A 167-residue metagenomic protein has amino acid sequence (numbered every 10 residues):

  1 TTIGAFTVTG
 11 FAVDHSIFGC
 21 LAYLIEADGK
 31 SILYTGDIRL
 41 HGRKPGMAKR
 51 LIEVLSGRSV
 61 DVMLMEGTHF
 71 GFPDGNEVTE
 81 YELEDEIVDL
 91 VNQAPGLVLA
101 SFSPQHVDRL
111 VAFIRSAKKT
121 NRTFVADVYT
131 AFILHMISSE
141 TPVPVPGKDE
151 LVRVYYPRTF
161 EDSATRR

Functional and structural regions predicted by a protein language model:
T1-K119, T123-Y129, L134, E140-G147: His/Asp/Glu-rich metal-coordinating catalytic cores of metallo-dependent phosphodiesterases/hydrolases acting on
I133-R167: Acidic, Ser/Thr-rich peripheral helices and adjacent loops at domain boundaries
